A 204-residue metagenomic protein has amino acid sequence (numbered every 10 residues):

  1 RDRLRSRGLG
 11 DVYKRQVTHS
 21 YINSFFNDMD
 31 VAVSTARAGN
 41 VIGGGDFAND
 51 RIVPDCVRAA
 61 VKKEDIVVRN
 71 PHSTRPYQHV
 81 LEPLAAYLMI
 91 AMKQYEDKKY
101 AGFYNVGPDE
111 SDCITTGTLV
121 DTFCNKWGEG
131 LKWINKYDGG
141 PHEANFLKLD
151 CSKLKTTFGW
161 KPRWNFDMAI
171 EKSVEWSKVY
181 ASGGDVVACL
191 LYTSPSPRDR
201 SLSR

Functional and structural regions predicted by a protein language model:
R1-Y13, Y192-S203: Single conserved hydrophobic/aromatic residue that forms the stacking wall/gate of nucleotide- or nucleobase-binding
R7-V33: Active-site Tyr-X1-5-Lys
M29-R51: Flexible, glycine-rich beta-alpha linker
P54-I66, Q78-F103: Alpha-helical substrate-binding/gating segment
V80, Y87, G102-F103, G139-K161: Conserved C-terminal active-site "lid" loop/helix of NAD(P)H-dependent oxidoreductases that clamps the redox cofactor
P83, Y87, L119, L154 (+1 more regions): Non-catalytic, hydrophobic alpha-helical segments
A101-N105, G117-V120, G128-F146, A188-L191: C-terminal "lid/loop" region of Rossmann-like NAD(P)-dependent oxidoreductases
F166-S194: Amphipathic terminal alpha-helices
